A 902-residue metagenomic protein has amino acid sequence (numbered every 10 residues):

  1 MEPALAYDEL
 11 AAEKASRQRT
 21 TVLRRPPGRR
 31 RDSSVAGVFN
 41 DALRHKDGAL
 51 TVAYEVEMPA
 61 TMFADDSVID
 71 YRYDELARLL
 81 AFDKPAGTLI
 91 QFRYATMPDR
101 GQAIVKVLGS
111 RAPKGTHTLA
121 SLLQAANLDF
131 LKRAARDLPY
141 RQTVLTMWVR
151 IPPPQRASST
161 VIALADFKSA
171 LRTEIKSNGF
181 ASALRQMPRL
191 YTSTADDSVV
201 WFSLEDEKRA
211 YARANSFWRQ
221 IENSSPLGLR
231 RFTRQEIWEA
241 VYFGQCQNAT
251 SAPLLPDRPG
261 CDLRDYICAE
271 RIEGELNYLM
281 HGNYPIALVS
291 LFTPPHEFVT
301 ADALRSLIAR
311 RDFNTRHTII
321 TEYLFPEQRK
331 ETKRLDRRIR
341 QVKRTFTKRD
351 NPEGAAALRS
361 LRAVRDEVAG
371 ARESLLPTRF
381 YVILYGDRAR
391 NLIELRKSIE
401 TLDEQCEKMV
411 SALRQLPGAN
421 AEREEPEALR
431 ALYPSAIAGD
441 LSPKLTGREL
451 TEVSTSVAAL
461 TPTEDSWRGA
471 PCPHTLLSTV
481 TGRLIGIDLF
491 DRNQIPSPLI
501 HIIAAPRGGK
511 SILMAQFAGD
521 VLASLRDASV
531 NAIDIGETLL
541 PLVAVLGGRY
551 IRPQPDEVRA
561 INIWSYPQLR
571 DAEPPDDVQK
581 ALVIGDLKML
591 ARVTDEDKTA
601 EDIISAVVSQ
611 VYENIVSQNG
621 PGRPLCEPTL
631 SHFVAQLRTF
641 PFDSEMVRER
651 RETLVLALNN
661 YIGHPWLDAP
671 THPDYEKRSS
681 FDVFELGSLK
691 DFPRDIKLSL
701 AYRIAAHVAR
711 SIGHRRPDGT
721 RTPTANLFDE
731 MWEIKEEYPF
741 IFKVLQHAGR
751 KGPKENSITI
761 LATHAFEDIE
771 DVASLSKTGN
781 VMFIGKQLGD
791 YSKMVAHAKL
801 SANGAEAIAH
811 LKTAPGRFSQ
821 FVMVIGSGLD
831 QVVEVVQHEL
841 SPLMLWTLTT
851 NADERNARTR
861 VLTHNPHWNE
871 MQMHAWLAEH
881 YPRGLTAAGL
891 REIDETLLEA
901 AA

Functional and structural regions predicted by a protein language model:
M1-T451, T461-P462: Extended, folded cores of ATP/NTP-driven motor/assembly subunits in large transport and secretion machines
L50, T143-L145, S529, S680 (+1 more regions): The start of beta-strands in P-loop NTPase/AAA+ ATPase cores
A60-T61, R93-A120, Q124, A135-R136 (+3 more regions): Switch/coupling segment of Walker-type NTPase motor domains
R372-Y381, D387, Q405, E596-S631: P-loop NTPase catalytic cores that bind/hydrolyze ATP
G439-C472, G663-A669: A contiguous, basic/glycine-rich beta-loop/short-helix subdomain that forms a polymer-engagement track
T463-D488: N-terminal pre-Walker A segment at the start of P-loop NTPase domains
R483-G508, I512-D520, D527-L539, G547-V558 (+2 more regions): Conserved P-loop NTPase motor cores
Q610-S688, D695-R715, L811-A902: Conserved P-loop NTPase motor module
